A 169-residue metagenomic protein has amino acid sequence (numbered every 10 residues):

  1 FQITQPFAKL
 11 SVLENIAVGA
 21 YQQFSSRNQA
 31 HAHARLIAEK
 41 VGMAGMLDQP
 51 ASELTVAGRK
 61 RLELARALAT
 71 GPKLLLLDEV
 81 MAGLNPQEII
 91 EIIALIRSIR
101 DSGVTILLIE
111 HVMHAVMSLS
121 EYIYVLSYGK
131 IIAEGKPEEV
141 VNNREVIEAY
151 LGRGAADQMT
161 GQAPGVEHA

Functional and structural regions predicted by a protein language model:
F1-A169: Glycine-rich phosphate-binding loops of nucleotide-dependent enzymes
